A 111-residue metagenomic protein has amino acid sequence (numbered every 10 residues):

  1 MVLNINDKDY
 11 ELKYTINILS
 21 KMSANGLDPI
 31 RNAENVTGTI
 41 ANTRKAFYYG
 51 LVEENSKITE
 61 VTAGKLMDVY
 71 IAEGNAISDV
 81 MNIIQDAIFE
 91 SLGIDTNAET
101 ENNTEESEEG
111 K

Functional and structural regions predicted by a protein language model:
M1-A46: Short N-terminal mixed-charge amphipathic segments
N4, A24-E34, K57-K111: Charged interaction scaffolds used for protein-protein
N42-E53, N82-D86: Short, hydrophobic/amphipathic alpha-helical patches that form generic packing surfaces within helical domains
